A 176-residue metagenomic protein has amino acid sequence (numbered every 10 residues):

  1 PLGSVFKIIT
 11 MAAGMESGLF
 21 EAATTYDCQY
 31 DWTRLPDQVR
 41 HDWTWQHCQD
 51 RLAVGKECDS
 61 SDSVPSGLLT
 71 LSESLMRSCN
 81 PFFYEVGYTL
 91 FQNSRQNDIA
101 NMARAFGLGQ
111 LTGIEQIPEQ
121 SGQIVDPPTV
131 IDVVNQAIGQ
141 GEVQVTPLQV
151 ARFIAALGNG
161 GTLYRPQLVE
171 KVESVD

Functional and structural regions predicted by a protein language model:
P1-S4, I9-D176: Beta-lactam-recognizing serine transpeptidase/beta-lactamase-like catalytic domain environment
